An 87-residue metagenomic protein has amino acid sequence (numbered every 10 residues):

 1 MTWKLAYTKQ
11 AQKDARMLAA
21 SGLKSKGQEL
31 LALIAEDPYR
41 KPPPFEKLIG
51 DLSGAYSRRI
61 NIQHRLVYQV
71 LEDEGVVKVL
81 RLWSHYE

Functional and structural regions predicted by a protein language model:
M1-M17, S21-E29, I49, R58-R65 (+1 more regions): Enriched for short, Lys/Arg-rich terminal
A32-R59: A short, surface-exposed loop/turn module that caps and links secondary-structure elements
